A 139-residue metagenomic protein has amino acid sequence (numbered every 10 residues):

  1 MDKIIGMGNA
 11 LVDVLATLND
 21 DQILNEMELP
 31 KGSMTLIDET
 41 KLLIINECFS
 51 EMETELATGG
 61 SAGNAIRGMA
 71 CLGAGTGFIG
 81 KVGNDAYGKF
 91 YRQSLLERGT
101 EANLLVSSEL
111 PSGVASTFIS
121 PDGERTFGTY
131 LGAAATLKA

Functional and structural regions predicted by a protein language model:
M1-G77: Glycine-rich phosphate/adenosyl-contacting loop at the front of the ribokinase-like
D2, S112-A115: Change "...and in nucleic-acid phosphodiester-cleaving endonucleases..." to "...and in nucleic-acid processing enzymes
M7-N9, K81-N84, S107, P121: Cofactor-binding loop segments of dinucleotide-utilizing enzymes, especially the Rossmann-like FAD- and NAD(P)+-binding
A57-N64, Y87, S108-P111, A134-K138: Short secondary-structure boundary/capping elements
G77-G80, N103-L104: Short catalytic-loop micro-motif centered on adjacent basic/acidic residues
N84, K89-L96: Short, electropositive alpha-helical surface patch
S94-P111: A glycine-rich helix N-cap at a beta->alpha junction
N103-S107, T117-A139: Conserved phosphate-binding/catalytic loop of the ribokinase/pfkB sugar-kinase fold
